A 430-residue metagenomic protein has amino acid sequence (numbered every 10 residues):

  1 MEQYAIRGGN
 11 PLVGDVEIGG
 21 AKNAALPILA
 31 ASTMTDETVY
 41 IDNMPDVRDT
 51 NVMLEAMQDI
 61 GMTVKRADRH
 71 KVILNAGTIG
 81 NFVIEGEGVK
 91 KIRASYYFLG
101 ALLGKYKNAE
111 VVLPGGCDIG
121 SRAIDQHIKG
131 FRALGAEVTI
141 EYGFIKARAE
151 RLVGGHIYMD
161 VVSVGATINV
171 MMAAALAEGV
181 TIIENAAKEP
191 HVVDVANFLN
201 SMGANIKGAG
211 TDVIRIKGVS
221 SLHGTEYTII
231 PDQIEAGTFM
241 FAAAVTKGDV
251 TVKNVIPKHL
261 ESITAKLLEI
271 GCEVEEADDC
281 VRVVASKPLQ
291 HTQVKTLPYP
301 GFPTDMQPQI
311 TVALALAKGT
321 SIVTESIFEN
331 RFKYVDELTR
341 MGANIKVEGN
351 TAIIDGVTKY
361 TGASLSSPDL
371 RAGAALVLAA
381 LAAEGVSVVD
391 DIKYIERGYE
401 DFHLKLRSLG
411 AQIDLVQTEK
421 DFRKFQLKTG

Functional and structural regions predicted by a protein language model:
M1-G430: Short, structured segments at the rim of ligand-binding sites
